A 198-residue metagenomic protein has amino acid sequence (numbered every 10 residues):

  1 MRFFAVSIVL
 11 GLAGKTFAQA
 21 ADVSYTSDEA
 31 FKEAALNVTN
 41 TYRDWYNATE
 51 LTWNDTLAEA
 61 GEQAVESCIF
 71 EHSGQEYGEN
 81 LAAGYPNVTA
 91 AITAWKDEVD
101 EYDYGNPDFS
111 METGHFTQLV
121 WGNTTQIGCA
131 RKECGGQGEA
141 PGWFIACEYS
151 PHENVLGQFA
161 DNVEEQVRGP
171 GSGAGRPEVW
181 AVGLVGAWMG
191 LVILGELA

Functional and structural regions predicted by a protein language model:
R2-V9: Sec-dependent signal peptide recognition, specifically the positively charged N-region followed immediately by
L10-T26, L191-A198: N-terminal signal peptide
A21-G78: Short, well-ordered surface patches within globular domains
R43, A58, S67-C68, P86-V88 (+3 more regions): Solvent-exposed loop/turn segments at secondary-structure junctions within structured extracellular/periplasmic domains
S67, H72-G74, G84, F116-W121 (+1 more regions): All-alpha RGS (Regulator of G-protein Signaling) helical domain and cognate RGS-like helical scaffolds
F70-G74, P86-V99: Acidic, polar low-complexity intrinsically disordered regions
L81: Acyl-group handling in specialized metabolite and lipid biosynthesis
T93-A198: Disulfide-stabilized extracellular recognition modules
